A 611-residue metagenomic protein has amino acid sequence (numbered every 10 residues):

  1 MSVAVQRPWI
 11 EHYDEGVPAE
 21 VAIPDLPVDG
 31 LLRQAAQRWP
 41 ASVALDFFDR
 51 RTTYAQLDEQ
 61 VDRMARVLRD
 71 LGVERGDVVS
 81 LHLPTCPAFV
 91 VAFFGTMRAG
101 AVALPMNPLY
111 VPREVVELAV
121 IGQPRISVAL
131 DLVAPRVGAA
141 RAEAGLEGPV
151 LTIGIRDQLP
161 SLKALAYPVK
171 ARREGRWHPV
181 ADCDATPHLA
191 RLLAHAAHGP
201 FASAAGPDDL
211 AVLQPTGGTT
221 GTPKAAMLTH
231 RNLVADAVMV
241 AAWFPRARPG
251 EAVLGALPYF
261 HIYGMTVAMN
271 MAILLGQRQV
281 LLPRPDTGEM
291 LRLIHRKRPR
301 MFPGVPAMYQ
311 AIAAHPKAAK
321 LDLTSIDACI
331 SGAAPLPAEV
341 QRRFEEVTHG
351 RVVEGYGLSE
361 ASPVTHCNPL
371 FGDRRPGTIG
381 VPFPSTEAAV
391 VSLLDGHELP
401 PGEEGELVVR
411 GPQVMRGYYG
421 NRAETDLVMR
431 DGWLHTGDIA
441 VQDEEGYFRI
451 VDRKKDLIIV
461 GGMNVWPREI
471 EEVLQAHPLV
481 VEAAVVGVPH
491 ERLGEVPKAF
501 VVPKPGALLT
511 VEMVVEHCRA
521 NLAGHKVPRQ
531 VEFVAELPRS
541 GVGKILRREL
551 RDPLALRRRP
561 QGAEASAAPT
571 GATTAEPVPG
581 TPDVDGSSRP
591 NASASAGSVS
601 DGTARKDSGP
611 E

Functional and structural regions predicted by a protein language model:
M1-V5, V120, R176, A181-D184 (+5 more regions): AMP-binding adenylation
A22-P24, R33, A41-C86, V90-F94 (+2 more regions): Conserved AMP-binding/adenylate-forming core of the ANL superfamily
L68-V73, A196-D208, L213-G255, L275-Q277 (+1 more regions): Conserved adenylate-forming
D70-L71, R98-R191, P505-A507: Structural core segment of the AMP-binding/adenylate-forming
Y110, S127-L132, F302, G411 (+6 more regions): AMP-binding/adenylate-forming catalytic core of the ANL superfamily
V234-A252, F260-M301, H315: Conserved AMP-binding/adenylation subdomain of ANL enzymes
P299-G304, A313-R374, E387: Gly/Ser/Thr-rich phosphate-binding loop
V381-S385, D395-L427, V465: Conserved ATP/PPi-binding loop(s) of AMP-dependent carboxylate-activating enzymes
